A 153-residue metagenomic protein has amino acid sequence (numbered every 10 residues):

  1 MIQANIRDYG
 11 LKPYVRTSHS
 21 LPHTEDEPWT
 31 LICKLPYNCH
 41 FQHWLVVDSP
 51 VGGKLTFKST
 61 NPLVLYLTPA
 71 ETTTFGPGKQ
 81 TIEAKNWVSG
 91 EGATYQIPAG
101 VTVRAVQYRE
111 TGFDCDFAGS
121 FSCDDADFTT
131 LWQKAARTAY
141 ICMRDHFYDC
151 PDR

Functional and structural regions predicted by a protein language model:
M1-D152: Extracellular/oxidizing-compartment recognition motifs
